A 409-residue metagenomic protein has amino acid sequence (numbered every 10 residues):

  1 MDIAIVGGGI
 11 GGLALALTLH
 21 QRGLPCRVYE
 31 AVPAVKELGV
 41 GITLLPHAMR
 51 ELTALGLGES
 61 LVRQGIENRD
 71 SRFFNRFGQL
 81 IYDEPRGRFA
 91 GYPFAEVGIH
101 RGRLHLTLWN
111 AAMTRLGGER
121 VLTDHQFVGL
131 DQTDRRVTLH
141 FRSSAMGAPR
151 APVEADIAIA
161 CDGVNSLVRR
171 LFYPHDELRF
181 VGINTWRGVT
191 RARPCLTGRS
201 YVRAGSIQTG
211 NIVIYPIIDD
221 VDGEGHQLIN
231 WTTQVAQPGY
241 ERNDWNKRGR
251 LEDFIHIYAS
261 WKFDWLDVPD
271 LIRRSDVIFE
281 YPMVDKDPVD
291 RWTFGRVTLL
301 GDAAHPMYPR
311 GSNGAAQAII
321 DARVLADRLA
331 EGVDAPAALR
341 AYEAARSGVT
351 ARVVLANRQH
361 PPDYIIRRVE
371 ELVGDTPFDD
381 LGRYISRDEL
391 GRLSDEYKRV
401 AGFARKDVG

Functional and structural regions predicted by a protein language model:
M1, R63, G78, G311 (+1 more regions): C-terminal helical "tail/cap" subdomain of flavin- and related membrane-associated enzymes
M1-I3, H20, H47-V189, P238-E241 (+2 more regions): Conserved N-terminal helical subregion
D2, P25, L228: Residues at the starts of beta-strands that form the adenosine-phosphate
G8-G23, R27-V32, I159-A160, W186 (+3 more regions): Conserved mid-domain beta->alpha element of the FAD-binding
P33-E51: Conserved N-terminal glycine-rich FAD pyrophosphate-binding loop of Rossmann-like flavoproteins
F74, S200-E241, Y258-S260, M283: Active-site substrate-recognition segment that forms the wall of the catalytic cavity or substrate channel
V121, F180, T197-S200, F263-Y281: A short coil-to-beta-strand element that immediately follows conserved catalytic motifs
D244-V277, A335-P336, E343-A344: Flavin-binding catalytic cores
